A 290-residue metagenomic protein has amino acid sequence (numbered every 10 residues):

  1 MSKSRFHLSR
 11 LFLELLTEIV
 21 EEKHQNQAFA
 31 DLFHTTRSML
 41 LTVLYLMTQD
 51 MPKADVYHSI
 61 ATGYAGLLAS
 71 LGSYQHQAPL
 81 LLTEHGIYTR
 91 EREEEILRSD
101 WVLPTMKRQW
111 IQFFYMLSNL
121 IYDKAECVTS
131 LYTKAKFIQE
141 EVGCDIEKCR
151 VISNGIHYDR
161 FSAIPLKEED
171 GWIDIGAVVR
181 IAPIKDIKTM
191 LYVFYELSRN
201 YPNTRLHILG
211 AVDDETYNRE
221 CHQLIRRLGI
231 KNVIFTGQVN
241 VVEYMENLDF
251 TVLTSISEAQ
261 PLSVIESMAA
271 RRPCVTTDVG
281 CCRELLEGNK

Functional and structural regions predicted by a protein language model:
L44-K53, Y88, K107-V128: Membrane-proximal helix-turn-helix segments that form the acceptor-binding/catalytic region of lipid-linked
K134, G155: Carbohydrate-associated surface elements
P165-E196, H207: Conserved donor-binding/catalytic core segment of Leloir-type glycosyltransferases
R205-R219: Glycosyltransferase donor-sugar binding loop
N218-Q238: Nucleotide-activated donor-binding/catalytic signature segment of Leloir-type glycosyltransferases, i.e., the conserved
I256: Aromatic "clamp/platform" in nucleotide-sugar-dependent glycosyltransferases that forms part of the donor/acceptor
P273-T276: Short hydrophobic beta-strand element within catalytic cores of glycosyltransferases and related nucleotide-activated
V279-K290: Short acidic/histidine- and often glycine-rich active-site loop of Leloir-type glycosyltransferases that engages
